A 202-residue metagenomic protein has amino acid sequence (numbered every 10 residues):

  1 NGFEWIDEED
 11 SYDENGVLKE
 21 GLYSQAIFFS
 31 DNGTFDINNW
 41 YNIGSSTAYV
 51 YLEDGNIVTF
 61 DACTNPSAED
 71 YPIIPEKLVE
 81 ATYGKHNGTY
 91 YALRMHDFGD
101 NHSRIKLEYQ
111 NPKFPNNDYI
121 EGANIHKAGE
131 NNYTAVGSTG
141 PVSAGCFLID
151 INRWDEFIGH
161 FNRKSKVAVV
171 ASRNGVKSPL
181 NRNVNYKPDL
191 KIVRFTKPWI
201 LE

Functional and structural regions predicted by a protein language model:
N1-G140, W154-E202: Cell wall/extracellular polymer interaction/catalysis modules
I149-D150: Short Cys/His-based metal-binding microdomains
